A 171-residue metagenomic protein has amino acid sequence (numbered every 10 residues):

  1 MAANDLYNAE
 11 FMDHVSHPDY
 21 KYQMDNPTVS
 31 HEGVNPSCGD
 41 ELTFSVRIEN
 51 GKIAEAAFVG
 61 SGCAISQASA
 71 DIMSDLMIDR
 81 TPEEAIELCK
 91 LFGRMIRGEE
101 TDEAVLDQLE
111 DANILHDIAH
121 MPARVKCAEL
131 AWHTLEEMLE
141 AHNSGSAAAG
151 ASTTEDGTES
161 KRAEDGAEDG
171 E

Functional and structural regions predicted by a protein language model:
M1-D25, R80-E171: C-terminal binding/interaction regions
H17-A56, G60: Structured beta-strand/loop patches that form or line metal/cofactor-binding pockets in enzymes
P36, A64, R124: Glycine-rich phosphate/pyrophosphate-binding beta-alpha loops
G60-S66: Short, thiol/selenol-centered motifs that function as redox-active sites or metal-ligating centers
S69-T81: Alpha-helical support elements that line or immediately flank enzyme active sites and cofactor-binding pockets
